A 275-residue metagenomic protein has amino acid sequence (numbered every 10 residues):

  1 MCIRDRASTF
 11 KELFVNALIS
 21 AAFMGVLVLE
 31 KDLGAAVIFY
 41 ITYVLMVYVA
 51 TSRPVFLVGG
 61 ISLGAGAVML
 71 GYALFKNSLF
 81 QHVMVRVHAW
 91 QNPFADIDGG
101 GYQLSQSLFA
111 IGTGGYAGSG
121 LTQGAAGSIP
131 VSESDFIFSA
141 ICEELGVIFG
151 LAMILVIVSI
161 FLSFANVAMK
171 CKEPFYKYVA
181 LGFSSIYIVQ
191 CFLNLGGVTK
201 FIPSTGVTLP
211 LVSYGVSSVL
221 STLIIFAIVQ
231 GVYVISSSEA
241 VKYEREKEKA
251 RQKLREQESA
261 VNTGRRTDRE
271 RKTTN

Functional and structural regions predicted by a protein language model:
R4-G99, S139, E143-T199, I224-I228 (+1 more regions): Hydrophobic alpha-helical transmembrane segments of multi-pass inner membrane proteins, especially in bacterial systems
V26-L27, T113, F201, T208: Residue-level marker of motif borders
D32-V37, G118-L121, S132-S134, I202-T205 (+1 more regions): Transmembrane helix boundary and interhelical junction motifs in multipass membrane proteins
I111-I148, A168: Long extracytoplasmic/lumenal interhelical loops at the membrane interface of multi-pass membrane proteins
K200-R245: Transmembrane alpha-helices of multi-pass inner-membrane enzymes
